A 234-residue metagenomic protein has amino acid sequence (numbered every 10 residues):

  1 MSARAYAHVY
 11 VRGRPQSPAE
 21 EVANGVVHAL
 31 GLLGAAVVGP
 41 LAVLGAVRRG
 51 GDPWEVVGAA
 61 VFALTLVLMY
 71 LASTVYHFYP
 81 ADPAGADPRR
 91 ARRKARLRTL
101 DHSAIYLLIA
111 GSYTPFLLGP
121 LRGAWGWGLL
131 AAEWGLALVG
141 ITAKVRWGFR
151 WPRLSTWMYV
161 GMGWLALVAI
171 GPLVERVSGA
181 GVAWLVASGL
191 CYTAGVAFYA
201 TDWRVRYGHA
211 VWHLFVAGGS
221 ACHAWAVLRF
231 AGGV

Functional and structural regions predicted by a protein language model:
M1-V234: Multi-pass alpha-helical transmembrane bundles in non-GPCR membrane proteins that perform intramembrane catalysis
